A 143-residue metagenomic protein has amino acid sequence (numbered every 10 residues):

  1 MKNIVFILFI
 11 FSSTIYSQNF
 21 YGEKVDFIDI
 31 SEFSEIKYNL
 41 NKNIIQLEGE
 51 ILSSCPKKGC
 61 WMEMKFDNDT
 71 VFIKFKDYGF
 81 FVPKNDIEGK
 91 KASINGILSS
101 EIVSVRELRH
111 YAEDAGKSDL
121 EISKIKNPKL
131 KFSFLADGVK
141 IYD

Functional and structural regions predicted by a protein language model:
M1-F20: Bacterial Sec-dependent N-terminal signal peptides
Y16-D143: OB-fold and OB-like single-stranded nucleic-acid-recognition modules and their adjacent interaction interfaces
